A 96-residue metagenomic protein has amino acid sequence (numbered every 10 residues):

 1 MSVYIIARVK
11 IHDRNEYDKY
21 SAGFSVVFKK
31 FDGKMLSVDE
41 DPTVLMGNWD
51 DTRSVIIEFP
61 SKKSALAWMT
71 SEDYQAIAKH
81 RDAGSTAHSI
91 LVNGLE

Functional and structural regions predicted by a protein language model:
M1-S54, E58-T70, Y74, N93-E96: Short S/T/G/P-rich N-terminal loop/turn motif that feeds into the first structured element of a domain
W68-T86: Electropositive, surface-exposed helix/loop patches at the edges of structured domains that serve as adaptable
D82-E96: C-terminal end-helix/capping segment
